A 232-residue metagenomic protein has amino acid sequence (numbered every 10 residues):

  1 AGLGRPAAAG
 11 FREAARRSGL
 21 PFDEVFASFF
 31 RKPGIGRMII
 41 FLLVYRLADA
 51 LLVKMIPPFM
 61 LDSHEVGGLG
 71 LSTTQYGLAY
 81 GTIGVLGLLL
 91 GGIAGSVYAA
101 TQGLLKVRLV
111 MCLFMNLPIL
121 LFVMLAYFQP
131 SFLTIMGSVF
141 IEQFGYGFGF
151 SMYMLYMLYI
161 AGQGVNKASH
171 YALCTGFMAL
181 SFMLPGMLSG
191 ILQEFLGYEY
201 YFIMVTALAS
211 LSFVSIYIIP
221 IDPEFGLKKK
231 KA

Functional and structural regions predicted by a protein language model:
A1-L3, Y201-A232: Multi-pass alpha-helical transporter architecture, strongest for 12-TM Major Facilitator/SLC carriers used
L3-M38: Juxtamembrane intracellular "pre-TM" segments in multi-pass secondary transporters
R31-L52, F140, F144: Pair of pore-lining "gating" transmembrane helices in MFS-fold secondary transporters
Y45, K54-Y76: Short amphipathic helix-loop junctions that connect adjacent transmembrane helices in Major Facilitator Superfamily/SLC
L90-K106, Q193-E194: Helix-to-loop junctions at the C-terminal end of transmembrane segments in multipass secondary transporters
L113-P130, Y217: C-terminal ends and interior cores of transmembrane alpha-helices in multi-pass membrane transporters/permeases
F148-Q163: Intracellular juxtamembrane helix-capping segments at the cytosolic ends of symmetry-related transmembrane helices
G164-F195: A late C-terminal transmembrane helix in Major Facilitator Superfamily
